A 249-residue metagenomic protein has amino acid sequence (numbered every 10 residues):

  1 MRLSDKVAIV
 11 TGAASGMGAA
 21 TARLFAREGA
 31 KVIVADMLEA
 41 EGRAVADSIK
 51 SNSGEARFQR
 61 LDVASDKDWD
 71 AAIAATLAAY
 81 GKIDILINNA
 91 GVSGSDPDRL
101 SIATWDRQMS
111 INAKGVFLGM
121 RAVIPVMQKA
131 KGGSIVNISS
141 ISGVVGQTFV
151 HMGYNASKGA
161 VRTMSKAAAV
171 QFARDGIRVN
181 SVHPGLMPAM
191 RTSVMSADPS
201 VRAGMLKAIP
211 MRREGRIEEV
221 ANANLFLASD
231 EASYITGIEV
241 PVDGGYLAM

Functional and structural regions predicted by a protein language model:
L3-I33: Canonical Rossmann dinucleotide-binding motif of NAD(H)/NADP(H)-dependent dehydrogenases/reductases, specifically
S4, V145, N224-L225, T236-M249: Short C-terminal tail/terminal secondary-structure segment of NAD(P)H-dependent dehydrogenase/reductase domains
D96-M109, M205: Substrate-binding pocket helix/loop in short-chain dehydrogenase/reductase
M120, S157, S165: Active-site helix of classical SDR
P125, V170-Q171, S233: Alpha-helical segment proximal to the catalytic Tyr-Lys
S140: Residue(s) in the substrate-gating loop at a strand-loop-helix junction that position the organic substrate next
A173, R178, I235-G237: Short, small/polar-rich loop/turn modules that mediate ligand/substrate recognition or access, typified
